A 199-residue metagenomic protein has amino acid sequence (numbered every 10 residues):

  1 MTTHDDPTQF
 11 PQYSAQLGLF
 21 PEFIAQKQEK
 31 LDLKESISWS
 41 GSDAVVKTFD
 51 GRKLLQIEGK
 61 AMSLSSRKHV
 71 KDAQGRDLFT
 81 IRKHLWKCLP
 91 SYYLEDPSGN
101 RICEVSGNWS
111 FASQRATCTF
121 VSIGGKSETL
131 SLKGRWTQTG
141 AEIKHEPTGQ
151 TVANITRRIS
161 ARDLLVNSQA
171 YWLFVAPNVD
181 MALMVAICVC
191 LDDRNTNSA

Functional and structural regions predicted by a protein language model:
M1-R67, A73-D77, L89-P90, P97-C103 (+1 more regions): Low-complexity or membrane-interfacial segments used for flexible interactions
R82-H84, P97: Extended, low-complexity, charged alpha-helical tracts that assemble into coiled-coils or amphipathic helices used
